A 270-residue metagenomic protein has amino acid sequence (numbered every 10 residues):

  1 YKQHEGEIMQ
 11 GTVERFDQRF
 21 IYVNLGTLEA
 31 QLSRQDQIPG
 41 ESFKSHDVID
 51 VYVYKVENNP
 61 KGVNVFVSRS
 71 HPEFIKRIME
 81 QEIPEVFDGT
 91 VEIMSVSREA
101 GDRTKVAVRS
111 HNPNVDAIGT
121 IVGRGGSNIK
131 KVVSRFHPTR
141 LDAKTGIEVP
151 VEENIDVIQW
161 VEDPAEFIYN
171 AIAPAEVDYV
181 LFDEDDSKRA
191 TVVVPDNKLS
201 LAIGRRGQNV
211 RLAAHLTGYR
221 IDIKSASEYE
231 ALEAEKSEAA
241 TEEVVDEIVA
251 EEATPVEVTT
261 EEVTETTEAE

Functional and structural regions predicted by a protein language model:
Y1-E270: RNA-contacting regions in translation and RNA-metabolism proteins, encompassing KH/S1 modules where present
